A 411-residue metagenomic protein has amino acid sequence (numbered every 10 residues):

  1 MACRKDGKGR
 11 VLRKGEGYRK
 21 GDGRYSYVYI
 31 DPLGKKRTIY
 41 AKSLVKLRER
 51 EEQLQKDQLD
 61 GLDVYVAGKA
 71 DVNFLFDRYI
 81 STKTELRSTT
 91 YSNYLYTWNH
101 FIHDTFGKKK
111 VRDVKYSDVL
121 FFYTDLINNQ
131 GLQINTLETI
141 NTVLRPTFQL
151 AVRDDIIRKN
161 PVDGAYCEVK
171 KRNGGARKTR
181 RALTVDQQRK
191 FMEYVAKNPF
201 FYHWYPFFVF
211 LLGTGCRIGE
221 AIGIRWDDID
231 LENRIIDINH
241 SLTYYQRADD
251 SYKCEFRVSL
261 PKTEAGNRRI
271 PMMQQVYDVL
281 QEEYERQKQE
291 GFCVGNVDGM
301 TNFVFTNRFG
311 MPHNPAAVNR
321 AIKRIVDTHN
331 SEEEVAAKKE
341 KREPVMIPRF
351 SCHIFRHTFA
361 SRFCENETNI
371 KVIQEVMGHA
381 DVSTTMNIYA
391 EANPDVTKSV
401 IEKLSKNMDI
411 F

Functional and structural regions predicted by a protein language model:
M1-A70, F74-D77, S81, Y96 (+4 more regions): Basic/aromatic DNA-contact patch characteristic of tyrosine site-specific recombinases
K36-K42, G68, I80-P161, R177-T179 (+3 more regions): N-terminal core-binding DNA-recognition domain of tyrosine site-specific recombinases/integrases
R37, S43, D237, Q246-D249 (+2 more regions): C-terminal catalytic core of Y-nucleophile DNA break-rejoin enzymes
F122, Q188, R247-R257, N366 (+2 more regions): DNA/chromatin major-groove-contacting recognition/catalytic segments
I134, E138, T142, R153 (+8 more regions): Basic, Lys/Arg- and aromatic-enriched nucleic-acid-binding interface segment
E193-W204, I270, R286-G295, M300-P312 (+2 more regions): Short, basic (Lys/Arg/His-rich) helix/loop patches that form interaction surfaces in the mid-to-C-terminal regions
N233, H240-N267, Q274-V276, V335-R342 (+1 more regions): C-terminal secondary-structure termini that scaffold catalytic or DNA-interacting sites
L242-Y244, Y277, T358, M377-K403: Catalytic-site neighborhood detector that most strongly recognizes the C-terminal catalytic loop/helix of tyrosine
